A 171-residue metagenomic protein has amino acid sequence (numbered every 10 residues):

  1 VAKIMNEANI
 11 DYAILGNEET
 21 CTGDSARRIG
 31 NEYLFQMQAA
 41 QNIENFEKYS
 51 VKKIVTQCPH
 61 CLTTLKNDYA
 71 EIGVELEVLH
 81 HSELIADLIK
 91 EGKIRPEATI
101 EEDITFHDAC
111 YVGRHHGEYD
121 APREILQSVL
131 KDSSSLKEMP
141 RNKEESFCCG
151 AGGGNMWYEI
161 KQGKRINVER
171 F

Functional and structural regions predicted by a protein language model:
V1-F171: Iron-sulfur cluster-binding electron-transfer modules in prokaryotic oxidoreductases
